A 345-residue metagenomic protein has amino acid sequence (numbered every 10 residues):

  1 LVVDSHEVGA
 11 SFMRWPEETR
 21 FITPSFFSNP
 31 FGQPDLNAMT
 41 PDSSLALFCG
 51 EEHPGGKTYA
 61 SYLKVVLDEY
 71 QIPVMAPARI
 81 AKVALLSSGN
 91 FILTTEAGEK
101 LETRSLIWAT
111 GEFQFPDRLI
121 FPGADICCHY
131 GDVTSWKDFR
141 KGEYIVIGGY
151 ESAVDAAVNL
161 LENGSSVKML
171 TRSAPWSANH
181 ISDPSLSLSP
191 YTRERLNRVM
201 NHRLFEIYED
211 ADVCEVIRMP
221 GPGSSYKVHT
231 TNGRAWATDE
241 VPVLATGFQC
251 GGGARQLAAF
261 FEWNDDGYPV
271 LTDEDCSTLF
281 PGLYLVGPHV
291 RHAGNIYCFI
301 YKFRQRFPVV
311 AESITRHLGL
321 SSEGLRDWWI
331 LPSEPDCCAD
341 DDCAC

Functional and structural regions predicted by a protein language model:
V2, V146-I147, L285: Hydrophobic Val/Ile/Leu positions in short beta-strands of Rossmann-like dinucleotide-binding domains
E7-A60, M169-S187: Glycine-rich active-site loop/strand segments that organize a redox cofactor
S43-F113, I207, C214-H229, T238-V241 (+1 more regions): Feature captures the FAD/FMN-dependent oxidoreductase FAD-binding
G55-T58, S105-N163, V167-M169, D265-E274 (+1 more regions): Glycine-rich dinucleotide-binding loop and its adjacent helix/turn
P77, R140-E143, D210: Phosphate-coordination loops involved in phosphoryl transfer and adenosine-cofactor binding
D125-K137, A245-Y297: FAD-site-proximal beta/loop scaffold in flavoenzymes
N159, L285-D327, S333: A conserved FAD-binding loop/helix module that cradles the flavin
E162-W263, G319-P332: A Rossmann-like FAD-binding core segment of flavoenzymes
